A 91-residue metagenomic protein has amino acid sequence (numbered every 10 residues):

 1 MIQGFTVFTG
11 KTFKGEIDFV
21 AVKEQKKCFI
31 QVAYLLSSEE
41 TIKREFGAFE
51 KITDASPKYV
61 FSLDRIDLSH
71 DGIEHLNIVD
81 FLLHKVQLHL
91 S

Functional and structural regions predicted by a protein language model:
M1-S91: A cross-kingdom feature that marks ATP-driven nucleic-acid transaction machinery
